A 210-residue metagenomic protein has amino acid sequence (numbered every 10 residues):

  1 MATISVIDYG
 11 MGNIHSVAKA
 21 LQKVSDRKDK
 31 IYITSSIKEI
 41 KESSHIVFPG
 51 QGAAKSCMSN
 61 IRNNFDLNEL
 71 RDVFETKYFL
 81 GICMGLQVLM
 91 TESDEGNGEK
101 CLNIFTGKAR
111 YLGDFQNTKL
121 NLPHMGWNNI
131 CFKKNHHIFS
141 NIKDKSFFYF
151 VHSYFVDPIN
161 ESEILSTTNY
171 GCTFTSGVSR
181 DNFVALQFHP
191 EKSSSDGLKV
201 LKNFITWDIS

Functional and structural regions predicted by a protein language model:
M1-L80, N97, K108-G113, D196-L198 (+1 more regions): N-terminal beta1-alpha1 cap of cysteine-dependent amidohydrolase-like domains
R27, S43, T76-K77, F105 (+3 more regions): Structured helix-beta-strand junction loops
I40, N141-I142, V178: Short, flexible hinge/linker loops that cap or flank conserved catalytic cores
A53-M58, Q87-N97, F188-P190: A short secondary-structure junction motif
G81, G85: Gly/Ala-rich beta-loop-alpha elbow adjacent to hydrolase catalytic centers
T91-Y170: Pocket-forming structural segment of enzyme catalytic cores
F155-S210: C-terminal and late-domain segments of enzyme folds
